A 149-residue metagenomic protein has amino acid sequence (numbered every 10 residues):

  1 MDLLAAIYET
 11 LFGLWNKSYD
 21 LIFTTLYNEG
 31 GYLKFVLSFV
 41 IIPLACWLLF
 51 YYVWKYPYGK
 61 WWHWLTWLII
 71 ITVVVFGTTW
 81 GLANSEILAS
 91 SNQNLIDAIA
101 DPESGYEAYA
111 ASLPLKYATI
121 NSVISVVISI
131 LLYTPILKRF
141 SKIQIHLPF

Functional and structural regions predicted by a protein language model:
M1, W64-E86: Hydrophobic alpha-helical membrane-insertion segments
M1-C46: N-terminal signal-anchor transmembrane alpha-helix
L21-V40, E103-I130: Hydrophobic alpha-helical transmembrane segments
S38-V74: Cytoplasmic juxtamembrane interface segments
C46, I71-T79, I124-Y133: Alpha-helical transmembrane segments of multipass membrane proteins
L48, Y52, G81, T134-R139: Hydrophobic membrane-targeting alpha-helices
G77-D101: Juxtamembrane non-transmembrane "cap" segments at the membrane-aqueous interface of multi-pass membrane proteins
V127-F149: Cytosolic juxtamembrane helix at the C-terminal end of the final transmembrane segment
